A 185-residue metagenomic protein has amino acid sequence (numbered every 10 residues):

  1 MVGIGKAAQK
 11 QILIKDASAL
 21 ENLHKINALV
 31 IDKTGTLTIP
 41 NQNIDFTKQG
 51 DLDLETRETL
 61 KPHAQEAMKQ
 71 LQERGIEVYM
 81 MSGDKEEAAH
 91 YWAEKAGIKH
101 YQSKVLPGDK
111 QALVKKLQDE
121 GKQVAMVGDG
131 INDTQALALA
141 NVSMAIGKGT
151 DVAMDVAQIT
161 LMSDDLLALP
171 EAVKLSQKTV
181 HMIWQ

Functional and structural regions predicted by a protein language model:
M1-Q185: Cytosolic catalytic headpiece of P-type ATPases
